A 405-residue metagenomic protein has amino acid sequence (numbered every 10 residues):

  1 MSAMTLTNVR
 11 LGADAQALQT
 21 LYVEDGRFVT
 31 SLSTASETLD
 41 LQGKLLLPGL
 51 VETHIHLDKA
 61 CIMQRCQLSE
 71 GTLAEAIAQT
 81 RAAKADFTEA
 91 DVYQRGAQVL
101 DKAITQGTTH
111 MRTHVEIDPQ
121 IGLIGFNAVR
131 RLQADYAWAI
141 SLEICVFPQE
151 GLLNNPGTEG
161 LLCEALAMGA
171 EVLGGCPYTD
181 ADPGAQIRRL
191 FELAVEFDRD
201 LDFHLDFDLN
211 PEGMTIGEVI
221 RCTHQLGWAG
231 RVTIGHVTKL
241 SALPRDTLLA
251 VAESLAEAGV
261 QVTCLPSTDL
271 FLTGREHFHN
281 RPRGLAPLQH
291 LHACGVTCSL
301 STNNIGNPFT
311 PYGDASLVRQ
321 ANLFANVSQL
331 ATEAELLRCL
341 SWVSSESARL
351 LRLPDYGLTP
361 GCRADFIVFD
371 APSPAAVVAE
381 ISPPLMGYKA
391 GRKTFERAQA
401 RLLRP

Functional and structural regions predicted by a protein language model:
M1-A35, P374: N-terminal metal-binding scaffold of metallo-dependent hydrolase/deaminase domains
S33-L47: Active-site metal-binding motif and surrounding structural segment of the metallo-beta-lactamase
K44-C66, D208-L209: Di-metal (Zn2+ and/or Mg2+/Mn2+) metal-binding site signature of metallo-dependent hydrolases with the MBL/beta-CASP
C61-V92, E164, F197, T215-T233 (+3 more regions): Active-site gating loops and adjacent loop-to-helix segments of metal-dependent hydrolytic enzymes
M63-H114, Q120-D135, G160-A167: Alpha-helical scaffold segments that flank or form the walls of functional sites
I124-W138, N154-Q261, H277-L300, Y356: Histidine/acidic residue-rich metal-binding segments in metalloenzymes
D200, R221-V232, T268, L272 (+1 more regions): His/Asp/Glu-enriched, well-ordered alpha-helical/loop segment that forms or immediately abuts the divalent-metal
R349, P360-P405: C-terminal cap of metal-dependent C-N hydrolases
